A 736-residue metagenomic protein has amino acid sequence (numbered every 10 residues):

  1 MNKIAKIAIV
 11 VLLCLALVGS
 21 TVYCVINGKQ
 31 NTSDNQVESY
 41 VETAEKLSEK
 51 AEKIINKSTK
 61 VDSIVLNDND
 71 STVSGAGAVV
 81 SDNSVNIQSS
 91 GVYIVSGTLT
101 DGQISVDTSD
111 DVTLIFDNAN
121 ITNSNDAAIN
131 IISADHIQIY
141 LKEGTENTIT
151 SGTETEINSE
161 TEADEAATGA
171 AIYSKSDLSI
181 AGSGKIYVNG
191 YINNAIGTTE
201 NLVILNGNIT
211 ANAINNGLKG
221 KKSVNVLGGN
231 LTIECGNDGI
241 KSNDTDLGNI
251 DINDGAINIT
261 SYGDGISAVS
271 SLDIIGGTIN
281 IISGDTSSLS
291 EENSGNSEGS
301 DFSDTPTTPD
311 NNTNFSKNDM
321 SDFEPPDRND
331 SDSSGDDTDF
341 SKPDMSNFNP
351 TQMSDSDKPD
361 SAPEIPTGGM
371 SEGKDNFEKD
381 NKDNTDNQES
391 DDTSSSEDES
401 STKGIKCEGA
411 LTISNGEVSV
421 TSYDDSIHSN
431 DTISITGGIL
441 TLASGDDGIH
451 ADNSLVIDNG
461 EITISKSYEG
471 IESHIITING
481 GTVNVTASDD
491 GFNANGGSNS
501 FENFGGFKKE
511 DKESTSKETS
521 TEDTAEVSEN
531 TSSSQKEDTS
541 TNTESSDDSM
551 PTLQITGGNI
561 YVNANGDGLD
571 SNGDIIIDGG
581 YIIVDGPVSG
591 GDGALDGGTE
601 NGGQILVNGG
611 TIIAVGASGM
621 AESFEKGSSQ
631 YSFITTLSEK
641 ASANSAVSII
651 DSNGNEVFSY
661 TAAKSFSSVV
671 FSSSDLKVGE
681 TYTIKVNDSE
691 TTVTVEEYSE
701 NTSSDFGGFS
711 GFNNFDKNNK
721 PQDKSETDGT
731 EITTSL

Functional and structural regions predicted by a protein language model:
N2-L736: A composition-driven surface/loop motif
